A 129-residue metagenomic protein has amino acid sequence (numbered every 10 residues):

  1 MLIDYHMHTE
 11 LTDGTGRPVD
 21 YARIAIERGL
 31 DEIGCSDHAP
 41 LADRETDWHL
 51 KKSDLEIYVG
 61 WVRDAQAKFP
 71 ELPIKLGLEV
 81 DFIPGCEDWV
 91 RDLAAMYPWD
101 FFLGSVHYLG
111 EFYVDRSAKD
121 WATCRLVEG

Functional and structural regions predicted by a protein language model:
M1-P84: An N-terminally biased module of ancient metal coordination in phosphate/nucleic-acid-related enzymes
S53-G129: Extended substrate/RNA-proximal surfaces in nucleic-acid metabolism proteins
